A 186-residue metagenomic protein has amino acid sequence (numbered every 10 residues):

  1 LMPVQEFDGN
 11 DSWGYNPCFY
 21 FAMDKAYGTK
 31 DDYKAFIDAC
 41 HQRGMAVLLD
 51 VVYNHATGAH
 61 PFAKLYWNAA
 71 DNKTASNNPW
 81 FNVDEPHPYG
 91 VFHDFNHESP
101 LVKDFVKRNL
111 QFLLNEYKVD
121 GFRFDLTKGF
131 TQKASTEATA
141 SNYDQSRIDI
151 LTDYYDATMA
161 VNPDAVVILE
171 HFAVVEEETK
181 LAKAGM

Functional and structural regions predicted by a protein language model:
L1-K118, L126-Y143, Y154-N162: Substrate-binding/active-site clefts of carbohydrate-active enzymes
L48, R123, I168: Generic enzyme active-site microenvironment
K118, D144-M186: Conserved alpha/beta catalytic core and glycan-binding cleft of carbohydrate-active enzymes
